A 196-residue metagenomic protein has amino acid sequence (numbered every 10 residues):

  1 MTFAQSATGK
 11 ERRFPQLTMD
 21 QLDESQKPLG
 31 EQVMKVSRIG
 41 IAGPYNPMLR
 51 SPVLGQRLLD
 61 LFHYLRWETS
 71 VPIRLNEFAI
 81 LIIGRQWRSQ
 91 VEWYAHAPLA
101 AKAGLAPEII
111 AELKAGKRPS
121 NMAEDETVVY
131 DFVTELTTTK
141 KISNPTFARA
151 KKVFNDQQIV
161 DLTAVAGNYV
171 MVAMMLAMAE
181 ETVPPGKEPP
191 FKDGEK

Functional and structural regions predicted by a protein language model:
T2-K196: Hydrophobic alpha-helical segments
